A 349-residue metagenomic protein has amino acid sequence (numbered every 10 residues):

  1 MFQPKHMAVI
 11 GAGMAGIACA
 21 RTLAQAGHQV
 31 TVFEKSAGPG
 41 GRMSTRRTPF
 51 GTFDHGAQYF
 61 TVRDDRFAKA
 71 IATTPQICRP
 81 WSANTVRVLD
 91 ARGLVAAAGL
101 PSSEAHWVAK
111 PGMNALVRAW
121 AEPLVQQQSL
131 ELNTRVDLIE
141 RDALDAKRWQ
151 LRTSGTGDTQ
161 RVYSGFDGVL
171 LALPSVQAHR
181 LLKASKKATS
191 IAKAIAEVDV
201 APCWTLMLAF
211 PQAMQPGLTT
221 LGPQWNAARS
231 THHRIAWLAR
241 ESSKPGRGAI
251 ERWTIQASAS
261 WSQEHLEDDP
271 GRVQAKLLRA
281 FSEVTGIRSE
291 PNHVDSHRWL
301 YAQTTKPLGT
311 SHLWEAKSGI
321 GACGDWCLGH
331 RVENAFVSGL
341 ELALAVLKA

Functional and structural regions predicted by a protein language model:
P4-F33, A343-L347: N-terminal Rossmann-like FAD-binding beta1-loop-alpha1 element of flavoenzymes
T22, T45-V88: N-terminal FAD cofactor-binding segment of flavoenzymes
A24-P49: Glycine-rich FAD pyrophosphate-binding loop
G40, F53, T159-G222, I287-S289: Central helical "cap/lid" subdomain
Y59-R63, V95-E122, E267-V273: Short beta-strand to alpha-helix junction loop
L132-W149: A conserved short coil-to-beta-strand element within the FAD-binding core of flavoproteins
M207-H265, R272, K276-T285: Active-site substrate-recognition segment that forms the wall of the catalytic cavity or substrate channel
A275-S318: Flavin (FAD/FMN) cofactor-binding core of flavoprotein oxidoreductases
